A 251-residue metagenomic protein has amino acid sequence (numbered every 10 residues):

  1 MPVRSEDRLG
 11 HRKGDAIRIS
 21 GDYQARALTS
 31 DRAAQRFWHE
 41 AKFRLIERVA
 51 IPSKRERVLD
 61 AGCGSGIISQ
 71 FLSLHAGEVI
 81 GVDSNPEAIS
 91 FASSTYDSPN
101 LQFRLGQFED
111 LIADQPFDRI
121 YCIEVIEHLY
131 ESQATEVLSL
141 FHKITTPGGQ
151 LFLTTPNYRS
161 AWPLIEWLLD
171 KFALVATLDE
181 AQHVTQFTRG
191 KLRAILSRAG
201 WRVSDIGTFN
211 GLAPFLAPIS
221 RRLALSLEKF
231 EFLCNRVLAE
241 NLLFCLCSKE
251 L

Functional and structural regions predicted by a protein language model:
M1-Q115, R119-I123, S132-L138, G207-F209 (+2 more regions): Conserved N-terminal segment of class I S-adenosyl-L-methionine
E56, G148-G149: Surface-exposed loop/turn positions
V125, N157: Hydrophobic adenine-recognition pocket in adenosine-nucleotide-binding enzymes
E127-L129: A short His-aromatic
T135-P147: A short glycine-rich, Lys/Arg-flanked "PGG" loop and its adjoining helix->strand segment in the class I
G149-T155: Conserved beta-strand signature within the Rossmann-like core of class I S-adenosyl-L-methionine
F152, W167-A173, A194, S204-L251: A C-terminal cap/extension of S-adenosyl-L-methionine-dependent methyltransferases that defines the acceptor-substrate
L174-K191: Acceptor-substrate binding/catalytic loop of class I
